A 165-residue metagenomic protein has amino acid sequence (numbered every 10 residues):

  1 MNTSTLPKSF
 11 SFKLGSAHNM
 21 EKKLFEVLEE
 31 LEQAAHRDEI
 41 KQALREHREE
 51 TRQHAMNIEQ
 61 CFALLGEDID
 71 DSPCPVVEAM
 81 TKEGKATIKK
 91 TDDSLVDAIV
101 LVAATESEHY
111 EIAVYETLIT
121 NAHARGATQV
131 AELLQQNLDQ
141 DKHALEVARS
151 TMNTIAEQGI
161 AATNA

Functional and structural regions predicted by a protein language model:
M1-A165: Amphipathic alpha-helical hairpins
